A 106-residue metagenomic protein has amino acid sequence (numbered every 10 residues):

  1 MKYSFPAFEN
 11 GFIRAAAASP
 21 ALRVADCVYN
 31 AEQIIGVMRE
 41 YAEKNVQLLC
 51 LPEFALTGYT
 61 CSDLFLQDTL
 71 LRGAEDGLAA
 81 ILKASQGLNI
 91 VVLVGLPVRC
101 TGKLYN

Functional and structural regions predicted by a protein language model:
M1-N106: Hydrophobic structural segments
